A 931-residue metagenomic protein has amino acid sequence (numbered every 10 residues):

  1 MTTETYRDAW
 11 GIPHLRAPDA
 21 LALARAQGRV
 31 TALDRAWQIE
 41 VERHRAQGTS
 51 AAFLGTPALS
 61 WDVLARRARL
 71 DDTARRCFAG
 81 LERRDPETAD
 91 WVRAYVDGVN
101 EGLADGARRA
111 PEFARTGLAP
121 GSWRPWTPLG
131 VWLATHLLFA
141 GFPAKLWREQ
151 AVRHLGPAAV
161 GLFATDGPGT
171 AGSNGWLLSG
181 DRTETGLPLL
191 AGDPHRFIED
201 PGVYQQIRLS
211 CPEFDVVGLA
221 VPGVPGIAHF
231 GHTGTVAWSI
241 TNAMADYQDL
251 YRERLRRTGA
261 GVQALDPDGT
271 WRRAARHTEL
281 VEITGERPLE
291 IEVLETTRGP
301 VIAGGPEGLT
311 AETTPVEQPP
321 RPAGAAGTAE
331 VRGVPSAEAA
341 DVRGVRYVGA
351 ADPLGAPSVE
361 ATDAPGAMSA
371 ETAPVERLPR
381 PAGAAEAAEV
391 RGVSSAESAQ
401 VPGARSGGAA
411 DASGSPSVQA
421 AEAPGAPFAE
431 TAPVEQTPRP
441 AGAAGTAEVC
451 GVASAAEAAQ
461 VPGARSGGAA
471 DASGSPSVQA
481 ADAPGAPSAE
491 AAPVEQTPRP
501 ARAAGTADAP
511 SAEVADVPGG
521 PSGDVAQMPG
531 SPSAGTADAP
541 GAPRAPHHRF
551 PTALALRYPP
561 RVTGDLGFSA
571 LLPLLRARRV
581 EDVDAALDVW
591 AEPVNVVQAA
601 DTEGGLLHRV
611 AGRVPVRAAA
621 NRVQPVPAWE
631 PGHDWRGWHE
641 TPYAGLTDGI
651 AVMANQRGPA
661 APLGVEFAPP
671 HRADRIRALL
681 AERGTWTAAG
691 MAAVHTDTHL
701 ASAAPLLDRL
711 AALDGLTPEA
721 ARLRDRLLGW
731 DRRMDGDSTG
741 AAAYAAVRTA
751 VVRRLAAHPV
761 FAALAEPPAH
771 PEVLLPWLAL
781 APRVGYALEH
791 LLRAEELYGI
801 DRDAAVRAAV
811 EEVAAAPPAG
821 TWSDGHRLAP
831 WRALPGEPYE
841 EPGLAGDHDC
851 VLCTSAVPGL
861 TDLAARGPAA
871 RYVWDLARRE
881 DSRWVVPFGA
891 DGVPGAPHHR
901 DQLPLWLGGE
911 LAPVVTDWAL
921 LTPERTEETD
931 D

Functional and structural regions predicted by a protein language model:
M1-E317, D538-D708, L716, R732-D931: C-terminal/peripheral segments of proteins
V96, L723-R724: Short runs of predominantly hydrophobic/aromatic residues within well-ordered alpha helices that form helix-helix
T313-A539: Long, intrinsically disordered low-complexity tandem-repeat regions
A711-L716, A721, L728: Large, well-folded core regions of big proteins
